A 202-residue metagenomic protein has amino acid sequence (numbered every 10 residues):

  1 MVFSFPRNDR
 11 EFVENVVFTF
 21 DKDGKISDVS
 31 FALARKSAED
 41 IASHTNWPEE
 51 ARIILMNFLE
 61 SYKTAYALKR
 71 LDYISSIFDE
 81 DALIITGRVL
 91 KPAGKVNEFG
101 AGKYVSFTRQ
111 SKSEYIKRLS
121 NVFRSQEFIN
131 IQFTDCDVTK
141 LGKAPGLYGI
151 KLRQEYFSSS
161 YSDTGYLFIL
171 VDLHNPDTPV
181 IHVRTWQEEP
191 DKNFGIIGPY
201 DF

Functional and structural regions predicted by a protein language model:
M1-D21, N97-D163: Surface-exposed, charged secondary-structure patches
M1-F31, W186, D191-N193, G198-F202: Amphipathic, hydrophobic N-terminal targeting peptides for secretion and organelle import
V13-S27, D163-V180: A short, surface-exposed beta-strand/turn
D23-R35, Y148-R153, P176-E189: Short, well-ordered strand-loop elements centered on a beta-strand within folded domains, enriched for acidic residues
G24-L68, D72, S76: Short, low-complexity N-terminal intrinsically disordered segments enriched in polar/charged residues
A42-S43, M56, K91-K103: Acidic/histidine-rich, surface-exposed loop or edge segments in extracytoplasmic proteins
K63-A67, D79, L83, S120-F128: Sec-exported extracytoplasmic/periplasmic mature domains
K69-G94: Short, well-ordered alpha-helical segments enriched in acidic and aromatic residues
